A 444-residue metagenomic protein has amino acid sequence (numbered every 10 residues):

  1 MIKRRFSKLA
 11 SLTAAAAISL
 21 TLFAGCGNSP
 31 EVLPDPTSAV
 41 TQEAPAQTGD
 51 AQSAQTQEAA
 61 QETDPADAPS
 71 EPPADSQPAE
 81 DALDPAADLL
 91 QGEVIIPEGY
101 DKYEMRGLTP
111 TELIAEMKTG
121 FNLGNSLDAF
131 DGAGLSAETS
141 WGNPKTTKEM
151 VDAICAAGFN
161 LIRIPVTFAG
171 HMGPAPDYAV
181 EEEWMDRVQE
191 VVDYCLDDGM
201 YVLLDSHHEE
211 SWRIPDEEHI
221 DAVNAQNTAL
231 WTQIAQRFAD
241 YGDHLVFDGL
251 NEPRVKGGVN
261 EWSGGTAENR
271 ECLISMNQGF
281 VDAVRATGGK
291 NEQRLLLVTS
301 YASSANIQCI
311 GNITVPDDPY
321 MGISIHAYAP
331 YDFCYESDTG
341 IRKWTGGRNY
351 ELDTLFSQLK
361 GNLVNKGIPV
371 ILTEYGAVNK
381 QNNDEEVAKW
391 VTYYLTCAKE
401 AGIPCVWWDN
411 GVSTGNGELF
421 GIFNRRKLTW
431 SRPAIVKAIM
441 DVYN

Functional and structural regions predicted by a protein language model:
T21-G25: C-terminal motif of bacterial Sec signal peptides marking the signal peptidase cleavage site
C26-P34: Bacterial lipoprotein signal-peptidase II cleavage site
P72, P78-L161: N-terminal carbohydrate-binding accessory modules
G92-P97, A225-I341, T345-G346, S357-A377 (+1 more regions): Active-site region of glycoside hydrolase catalytic domains
D101-Y103, G142-L161, D177-H208, W212-G249 (+1 more regions): An active-site-proximal structural segment forming one wall of the substrate-binding cleft that immediately precedes
L123-T146, P174-V180, E218-H219, D332-L352 (+1 more regions): Acidic/histidine-rich helix-loop elements that form or flank divalent-metal/phosphate-binding sites at the catalytic
K145-T167, L359-L363, C397, P404: Catalytic domains of carbohydrate-active enzymes, especially glycoside hydrolases
L352-S431: Substrate-binding cleft of secreted/luminal carbohydrate-active enzymes
